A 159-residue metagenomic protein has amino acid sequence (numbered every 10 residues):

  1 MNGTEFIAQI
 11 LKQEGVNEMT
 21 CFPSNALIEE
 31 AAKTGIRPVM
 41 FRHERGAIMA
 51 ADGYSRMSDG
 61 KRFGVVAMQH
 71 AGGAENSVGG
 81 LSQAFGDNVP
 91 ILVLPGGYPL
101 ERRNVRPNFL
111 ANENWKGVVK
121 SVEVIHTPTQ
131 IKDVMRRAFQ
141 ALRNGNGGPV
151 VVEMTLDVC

Functional and structural regions predicted by a protein language model:
M1-C159: N-terminal alpha/beta PP-like core and its mobile active-site loop of ThDP/TPP-dependent enzymes
